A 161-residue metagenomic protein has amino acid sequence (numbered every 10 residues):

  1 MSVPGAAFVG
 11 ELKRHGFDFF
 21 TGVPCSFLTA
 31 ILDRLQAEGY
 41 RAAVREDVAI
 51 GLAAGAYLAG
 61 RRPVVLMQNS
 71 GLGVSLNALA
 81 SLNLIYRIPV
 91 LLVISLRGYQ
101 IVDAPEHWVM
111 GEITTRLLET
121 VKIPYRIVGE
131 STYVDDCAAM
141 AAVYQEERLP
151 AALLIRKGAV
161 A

Functional and structural regions predicted by a protein language model:
M1-A161: Thiamine diphosphate
